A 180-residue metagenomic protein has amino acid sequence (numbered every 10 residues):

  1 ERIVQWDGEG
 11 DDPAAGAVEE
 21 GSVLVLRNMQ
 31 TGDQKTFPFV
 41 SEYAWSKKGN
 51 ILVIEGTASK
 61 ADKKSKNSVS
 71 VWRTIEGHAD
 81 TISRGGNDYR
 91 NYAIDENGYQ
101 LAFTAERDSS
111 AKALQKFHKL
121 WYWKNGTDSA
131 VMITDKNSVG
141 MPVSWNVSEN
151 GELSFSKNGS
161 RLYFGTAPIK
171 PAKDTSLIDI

Functional and structural regions predicted by a protein language model:
E1-I180: Beta-propeller folds
